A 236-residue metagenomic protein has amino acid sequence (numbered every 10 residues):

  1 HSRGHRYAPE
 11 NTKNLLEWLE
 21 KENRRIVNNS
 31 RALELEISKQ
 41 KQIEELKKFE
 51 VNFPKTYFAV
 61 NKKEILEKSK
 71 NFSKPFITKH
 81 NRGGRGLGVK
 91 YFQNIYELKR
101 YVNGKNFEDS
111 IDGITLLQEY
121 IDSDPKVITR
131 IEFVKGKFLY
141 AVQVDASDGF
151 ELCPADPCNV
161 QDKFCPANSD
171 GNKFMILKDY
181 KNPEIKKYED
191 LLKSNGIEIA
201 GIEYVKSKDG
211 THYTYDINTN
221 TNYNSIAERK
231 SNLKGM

Functional and structural regions predicted by a protein language model:
H1-I37, N52-K55: A short, GP-enriched loop/loop-strand-helix hinge that lies immediately N-terminal to, or at the N-terminal rim
K21, R31-V127, D179-I185: Active-site nucleotide/adenylate-binding loops and adjacent lid/helix of ATP-dependent enzymes
P54, L87, T129, G136 (+1 more regions): Change "...and in nucleic-acid phosphodiester-cleaving endonucleases..." to "...and in nucleic-acid processing enzymes
F58, F133-V134, K206: Generic beta-strand structural signal
F76, L116, L139-Y140, A200 (+1 more regions): Protein kinase-like catalytic core scaffold
K90-N195: Phosphate-binding site of ATP-dependent enzymes
D179, K193-I197, K206-M236: C-terminal active-site "lid" helix and adjoining low-complexity regulatory extension at the edge of ATP-using catalytic
I202-Y204: Hydrophobic residue at the +6 position relative to the catalytic HRD Asp in the kinase catalytic loop
